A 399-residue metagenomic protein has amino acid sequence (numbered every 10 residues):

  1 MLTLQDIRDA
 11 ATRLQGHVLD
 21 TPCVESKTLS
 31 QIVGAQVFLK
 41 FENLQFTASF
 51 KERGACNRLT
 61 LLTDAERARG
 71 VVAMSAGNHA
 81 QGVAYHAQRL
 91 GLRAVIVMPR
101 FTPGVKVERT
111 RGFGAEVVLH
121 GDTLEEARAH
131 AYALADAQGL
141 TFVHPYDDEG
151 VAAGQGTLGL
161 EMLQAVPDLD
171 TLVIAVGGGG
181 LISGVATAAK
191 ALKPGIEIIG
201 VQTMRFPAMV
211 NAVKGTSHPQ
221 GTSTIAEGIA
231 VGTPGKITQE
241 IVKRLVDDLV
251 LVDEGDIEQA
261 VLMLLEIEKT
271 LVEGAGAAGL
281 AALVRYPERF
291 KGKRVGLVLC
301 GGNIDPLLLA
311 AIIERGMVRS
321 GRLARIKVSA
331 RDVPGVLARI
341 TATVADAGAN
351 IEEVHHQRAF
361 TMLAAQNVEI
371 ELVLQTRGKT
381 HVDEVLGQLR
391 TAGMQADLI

Functional and structural regions predicted by a protein language model:
M1-I399: PLP-dependent amino-acid enzyme catalytic core
